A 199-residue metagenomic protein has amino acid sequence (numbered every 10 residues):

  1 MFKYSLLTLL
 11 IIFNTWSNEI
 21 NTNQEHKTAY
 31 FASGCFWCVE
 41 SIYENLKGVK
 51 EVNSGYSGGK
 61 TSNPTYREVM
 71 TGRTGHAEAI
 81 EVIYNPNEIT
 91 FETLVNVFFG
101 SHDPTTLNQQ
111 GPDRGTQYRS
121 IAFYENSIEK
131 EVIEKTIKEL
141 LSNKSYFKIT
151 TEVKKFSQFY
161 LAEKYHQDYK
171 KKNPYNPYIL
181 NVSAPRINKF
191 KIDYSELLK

Functional and structural regions predicted by a protein language model:
F2, W16-K199: Flexible coil/turn and secondary-structure edge motifs
Y4-F13: Sec-dependent N-terminal signal peptides
